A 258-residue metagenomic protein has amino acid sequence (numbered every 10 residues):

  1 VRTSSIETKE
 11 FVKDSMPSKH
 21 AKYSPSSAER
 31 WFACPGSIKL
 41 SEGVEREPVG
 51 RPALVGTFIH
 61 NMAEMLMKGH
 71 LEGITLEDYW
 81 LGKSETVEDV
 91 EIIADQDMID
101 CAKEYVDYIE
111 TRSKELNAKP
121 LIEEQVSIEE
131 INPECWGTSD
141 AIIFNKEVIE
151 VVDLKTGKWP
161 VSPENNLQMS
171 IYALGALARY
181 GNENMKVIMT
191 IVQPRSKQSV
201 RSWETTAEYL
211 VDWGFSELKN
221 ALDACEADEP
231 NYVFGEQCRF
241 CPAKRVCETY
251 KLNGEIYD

Functional and structural regions predicted by a protein language model:
V1-S5, K9, E64, K68 (+2 more regions): Accessory terminal regions of nucleic-acid processing enzymes
V1-V148, I188: Metal-dependent nuclease catalytic cores that hydrolyze phosphodiester bonds in DNA/RNA, characterized by
E29-R30, Y180-N182, P230-Y232, R239: A general structural signal for short secondary-structure junctions and capping/turn motifs
L40-S41, S162, T249-K251: Short helix/loop capping segments that flank catalytic or ligand/cofactor-binding pockets
V44-P52, K158-V161, R179, D228-P230: Short, polar/flexible loop-turn hinges at active-site or ligand-entry regions and domain interfaces
A53, N166, Y232-G235: Conserved structured core elements
F58, L116-A224: Mg2+/Mn2+-dependent nuclease catalytic core
